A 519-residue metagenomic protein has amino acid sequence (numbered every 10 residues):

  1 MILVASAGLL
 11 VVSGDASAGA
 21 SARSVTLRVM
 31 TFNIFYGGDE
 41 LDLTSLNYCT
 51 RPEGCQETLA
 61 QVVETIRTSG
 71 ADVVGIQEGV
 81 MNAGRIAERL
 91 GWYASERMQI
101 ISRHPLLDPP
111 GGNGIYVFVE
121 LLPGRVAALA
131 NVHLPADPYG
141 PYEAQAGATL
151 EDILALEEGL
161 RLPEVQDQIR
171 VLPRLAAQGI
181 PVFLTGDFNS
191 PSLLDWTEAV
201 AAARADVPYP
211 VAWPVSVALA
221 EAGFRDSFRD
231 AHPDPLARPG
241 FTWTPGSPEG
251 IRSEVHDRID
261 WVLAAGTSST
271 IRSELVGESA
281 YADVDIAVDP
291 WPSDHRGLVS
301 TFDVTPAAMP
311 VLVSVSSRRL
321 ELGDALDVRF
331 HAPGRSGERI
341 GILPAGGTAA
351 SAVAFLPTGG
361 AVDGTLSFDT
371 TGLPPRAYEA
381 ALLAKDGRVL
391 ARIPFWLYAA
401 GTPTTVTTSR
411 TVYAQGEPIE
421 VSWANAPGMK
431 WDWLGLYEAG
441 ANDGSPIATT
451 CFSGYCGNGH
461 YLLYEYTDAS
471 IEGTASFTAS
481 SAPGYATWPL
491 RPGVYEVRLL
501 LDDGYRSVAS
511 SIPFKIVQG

Functional and structural regions predicted by a protein language model:
M1-V11: Bacterial N-terminal signal peptides
V11-E88, V126-A127, D303-A308: N-terminal, active-site-proximal structural segment of metallo-dependent hydrolase catalytic domains
L27-I34, Q61-N82, A128-V132, A155-V200 (+3 more regions): Active-site beta-strand/loop signature of hydrolases that rely on acidic residues for catalysis
L43-Q56, Y139-G159, A199-A202: A solvent-exposed, charged loop/short amphipathic helix patch at secondary-structure junctions
V73-G147, V276-G277: Structured beta-strand-rich core segments of catalytic domains in phosphoester-bond hydrolases
S102-R103, A265-G266, S300-P306, Y398 (+1 more regions): Short beta-strand-to-coil "C-cap" segments at the C-terminal boundary of structured domains/repeats, marking
F118, R174-V182, S190-P310: Metal-dependent phosphoester-hydrolase catalytic domains
M309-G519: Extended, solvent-exposed regions of the mature portions of secreted/cell-surface glycoproteins
